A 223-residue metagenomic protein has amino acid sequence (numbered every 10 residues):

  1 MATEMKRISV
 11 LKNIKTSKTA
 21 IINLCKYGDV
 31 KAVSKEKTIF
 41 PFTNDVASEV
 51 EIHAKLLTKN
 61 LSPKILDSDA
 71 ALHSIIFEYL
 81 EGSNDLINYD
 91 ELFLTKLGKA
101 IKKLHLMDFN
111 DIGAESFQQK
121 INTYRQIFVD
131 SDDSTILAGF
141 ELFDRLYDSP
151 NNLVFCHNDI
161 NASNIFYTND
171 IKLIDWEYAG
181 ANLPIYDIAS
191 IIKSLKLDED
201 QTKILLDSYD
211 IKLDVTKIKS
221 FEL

Functional and structural regions predicted by a protein language model:
M1-A2, F109-N158, D207: An alpha-helical support segment within catalytic cores of ATP-dependent transferases
T3-Y27: ATP-binding glycine-rich phosphate-binding loop
S9-K12, S62-L66, V215-I218: A short linear hydrophobic-aromatic micro-motif
K18, I22-C25, F143-Y186: Active-site acidic catalytic loop and adjacent metal/ATP-binding pocket of ATP-dependent phosphoryl transfer enzymes
K18-E115: ATP-binding pocket architecture of kinase catalytic cores
K64-L66, L104-Y124, L153-C156, I165 (+3 more regions): Structured catalytic cores of enzymes that bind and process phosphorylated ligands/cofactors
I185-L213, L223: Active-site activation/catalytic loop segments of kinase-like enzymes and analogous catalytic loops in related
